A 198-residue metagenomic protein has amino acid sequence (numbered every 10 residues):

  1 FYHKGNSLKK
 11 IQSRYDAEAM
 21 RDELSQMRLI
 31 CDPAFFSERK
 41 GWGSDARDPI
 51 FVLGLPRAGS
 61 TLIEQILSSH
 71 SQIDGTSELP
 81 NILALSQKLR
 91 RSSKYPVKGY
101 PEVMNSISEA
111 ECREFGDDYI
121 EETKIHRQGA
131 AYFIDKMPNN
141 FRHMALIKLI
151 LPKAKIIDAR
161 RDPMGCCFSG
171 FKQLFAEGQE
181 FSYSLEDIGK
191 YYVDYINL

Functional and structural regions predicted by a protein language model:
F1-H126: Alpha-helical solenoid repeat scaffolds of the TPR/TPR-like class and their adjacent stem/linker regions that mediate
T76, P80-C112, K124-L198: PAPS-dependent sulfotransferase catalytic domain
